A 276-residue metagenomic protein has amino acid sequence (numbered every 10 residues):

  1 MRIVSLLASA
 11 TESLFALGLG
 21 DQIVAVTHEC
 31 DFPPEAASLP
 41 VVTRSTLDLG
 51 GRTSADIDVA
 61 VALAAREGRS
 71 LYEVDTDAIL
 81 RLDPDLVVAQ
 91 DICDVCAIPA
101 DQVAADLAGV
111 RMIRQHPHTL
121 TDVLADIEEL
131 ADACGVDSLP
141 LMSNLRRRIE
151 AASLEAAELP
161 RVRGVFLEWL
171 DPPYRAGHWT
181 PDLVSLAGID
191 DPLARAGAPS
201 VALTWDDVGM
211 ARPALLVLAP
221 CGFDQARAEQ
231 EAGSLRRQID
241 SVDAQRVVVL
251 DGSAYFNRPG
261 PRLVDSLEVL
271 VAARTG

Functional and structural regions predicted by a protein language model:
M1-G276: N-terminal ligand-binding lobe of clamshell/alpha-beta domains
